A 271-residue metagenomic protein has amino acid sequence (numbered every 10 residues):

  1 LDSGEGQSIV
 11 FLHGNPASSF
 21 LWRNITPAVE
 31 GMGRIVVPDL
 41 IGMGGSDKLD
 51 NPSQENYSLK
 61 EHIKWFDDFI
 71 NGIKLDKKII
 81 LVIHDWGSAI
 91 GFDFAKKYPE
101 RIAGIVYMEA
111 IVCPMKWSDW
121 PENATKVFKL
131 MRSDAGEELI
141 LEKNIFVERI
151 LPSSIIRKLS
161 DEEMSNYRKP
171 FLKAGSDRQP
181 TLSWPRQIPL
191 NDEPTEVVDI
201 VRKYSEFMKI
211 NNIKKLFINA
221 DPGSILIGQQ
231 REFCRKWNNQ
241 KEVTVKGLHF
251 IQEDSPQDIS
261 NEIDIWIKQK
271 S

Functional and structural regions predicted by a protein language model:
D2-K48: Conserved HGGG/HGGXW glycine-rich cap/lid loop of the alpha/beta-hydrolase fold
S8, L21, V36, M43-V82 (+3 more regions): Flexible "cap/lid" subdomain of the alpha/beta-hydrolase fold that forms the substrate-access gate
G14, D254-S255: Active-site helix-initiating loop/hinge in glycosyltransferases
I259: Histidine-centered active-site loop/cap adjacent to the catalytic His in serine esterases/O-acetyl transfer systems
K270-S271: Alpha/beta-hydrolase-fold serine-hydrolase catalytic core, especially in secreted/extracellular enzymes
